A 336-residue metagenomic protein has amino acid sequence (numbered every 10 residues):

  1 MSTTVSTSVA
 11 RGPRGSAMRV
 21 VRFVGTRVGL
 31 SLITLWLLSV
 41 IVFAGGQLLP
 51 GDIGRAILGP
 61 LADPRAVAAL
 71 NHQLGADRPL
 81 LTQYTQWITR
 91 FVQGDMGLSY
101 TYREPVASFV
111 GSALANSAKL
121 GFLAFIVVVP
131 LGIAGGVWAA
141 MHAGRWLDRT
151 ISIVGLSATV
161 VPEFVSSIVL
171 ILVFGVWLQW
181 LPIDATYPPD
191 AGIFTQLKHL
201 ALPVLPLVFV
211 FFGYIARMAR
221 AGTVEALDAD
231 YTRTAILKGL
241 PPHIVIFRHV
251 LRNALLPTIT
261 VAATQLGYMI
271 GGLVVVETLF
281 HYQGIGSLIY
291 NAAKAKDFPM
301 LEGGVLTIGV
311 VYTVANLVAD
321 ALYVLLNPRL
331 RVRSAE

Functional and structural regions predicted by a protein language model:
S2-V20, D77-I133: An internal, D/E-rich "acidic patch" concept
S8-G45: Charged, compositionally biased N-terminal leader segments and the immediate start of the first structured element
M18-R22, L32, L38, S108 (+3 more regions): Alpha-helical transmembrane segments of integral membrane proteins, especially multi-pass inner/plasma-membrane
T34-T85, L178-H199: Hydrophobic alpha-helical transmembrane segments of membrane transport/permease proteins and related membrane-embedded
I41-L48, R78, T89, I153-D184 (+2 more regions): Membrane-water interface segments at the C-terminal ends of transmembrane alpha-helices in multi-pass inner-membrane
G45-G46, G54, L58, N71 (+10 more regions): Conserved protein kinase catalytic domain
G45-L49, I57, L61-A62, F91-V92 (+9 more regions): Hydrophobic aliphatic residues
G54, Q93, S166-S167, V224: Alpha-helical transmembrane segments and their lipid-water interface positions in multi-pass membrane proteins
